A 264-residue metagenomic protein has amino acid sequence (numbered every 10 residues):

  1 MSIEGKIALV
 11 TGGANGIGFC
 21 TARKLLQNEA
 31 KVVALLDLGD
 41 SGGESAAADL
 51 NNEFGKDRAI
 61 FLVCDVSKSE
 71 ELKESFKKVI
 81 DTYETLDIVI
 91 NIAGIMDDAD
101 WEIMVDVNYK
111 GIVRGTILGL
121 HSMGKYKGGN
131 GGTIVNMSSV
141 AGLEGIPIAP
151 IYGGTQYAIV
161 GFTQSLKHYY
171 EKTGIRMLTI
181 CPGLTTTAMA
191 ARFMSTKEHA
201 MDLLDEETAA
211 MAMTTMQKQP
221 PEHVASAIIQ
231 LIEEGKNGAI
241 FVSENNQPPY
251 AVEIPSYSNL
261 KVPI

Functional and structural regions predicted by a protein language model:
S2-A34: Canonical Rossmann dinucleotide-binding motif of NAD(H)/NADP(H)-dependent dehydrogenases/reductases, specifically
A30-A46: Conserved glycine-rich Rossmann-like NAD(P)H-binding loop of the short-chain dehydrogenase/reductase
D100-V105: Substrate-binding pocket helix/loop in short-chain dehydrogenase/reductase
T116, T155: Active-site helix of classical SDR
S122-M123, K127, E144, S165-R176: Active-site-adjacent segment of SDR/Rossmann-fold oxidoreductases
S139: Residue(s) in the substrate-gating loop at a strand-loop-helix junction that position the organic substrate next
T179, H199-I254: C-terminal helical subdomain
